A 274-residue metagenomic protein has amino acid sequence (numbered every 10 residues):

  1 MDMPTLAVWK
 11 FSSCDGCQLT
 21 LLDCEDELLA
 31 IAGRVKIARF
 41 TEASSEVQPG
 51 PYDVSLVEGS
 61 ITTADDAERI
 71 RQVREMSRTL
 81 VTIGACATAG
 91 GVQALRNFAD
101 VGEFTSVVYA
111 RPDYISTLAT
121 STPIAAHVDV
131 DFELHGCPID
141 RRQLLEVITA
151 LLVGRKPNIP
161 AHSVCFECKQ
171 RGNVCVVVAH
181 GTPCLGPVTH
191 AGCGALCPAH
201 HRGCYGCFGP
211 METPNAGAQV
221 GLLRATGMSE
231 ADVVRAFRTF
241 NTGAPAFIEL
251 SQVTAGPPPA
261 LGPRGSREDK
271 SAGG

Functional and structural regions predicted by a protein language model:
M1-L56, D65-A67, R71-T79, G102-G274: Iron-sulfur (Fe-S) cluster-binding modules
G59-I61, A85: Short glycine-/small-residue-rich Rossmann-like dinucleotide-binding loops
V81-I83: Active-site neighborhood of phospho(di)ester-bond hydrolases with catalytic His/Asp-centered motifs
C86-G91: Short gly/pro/ser/thr-enriched loop/turn and capping motifs at secondary-structure boundaries
A94: Short aromatic-enriched loop/helix-cap "lid" or pocket-rim segments at secondary-structure transitions that line
N97-V101: Short, hinge-like loop/turn segments at secondary-structure boundaries
